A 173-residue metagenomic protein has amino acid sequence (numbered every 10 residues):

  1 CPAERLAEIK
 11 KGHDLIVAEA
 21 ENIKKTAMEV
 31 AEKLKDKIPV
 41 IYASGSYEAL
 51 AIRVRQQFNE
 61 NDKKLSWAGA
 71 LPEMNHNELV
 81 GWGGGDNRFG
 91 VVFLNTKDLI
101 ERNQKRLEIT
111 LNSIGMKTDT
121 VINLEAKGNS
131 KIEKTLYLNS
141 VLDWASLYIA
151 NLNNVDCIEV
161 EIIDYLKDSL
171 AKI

Functional and structural regions predicted by a protein language model:
C1-I173: A SIS-like phosphosugar-recognition module
